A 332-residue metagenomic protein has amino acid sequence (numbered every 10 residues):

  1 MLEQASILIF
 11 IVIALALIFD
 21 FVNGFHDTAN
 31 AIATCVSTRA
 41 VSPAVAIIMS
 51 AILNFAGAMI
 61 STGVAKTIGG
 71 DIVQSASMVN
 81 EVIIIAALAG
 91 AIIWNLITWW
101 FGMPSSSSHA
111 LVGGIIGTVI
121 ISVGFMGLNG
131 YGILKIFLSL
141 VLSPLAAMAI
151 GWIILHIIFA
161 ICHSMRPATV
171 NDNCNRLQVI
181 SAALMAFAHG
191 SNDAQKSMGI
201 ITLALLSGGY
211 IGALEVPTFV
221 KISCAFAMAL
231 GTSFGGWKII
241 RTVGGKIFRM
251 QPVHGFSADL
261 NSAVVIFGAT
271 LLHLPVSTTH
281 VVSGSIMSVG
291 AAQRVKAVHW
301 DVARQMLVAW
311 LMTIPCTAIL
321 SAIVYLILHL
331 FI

Functional and structural regions predicted by a protein language model:
M1-I332: Multi-pass alpha-helical transmembrane bundle typical of ion/small-solute transporters and intramembrane aspartyl
